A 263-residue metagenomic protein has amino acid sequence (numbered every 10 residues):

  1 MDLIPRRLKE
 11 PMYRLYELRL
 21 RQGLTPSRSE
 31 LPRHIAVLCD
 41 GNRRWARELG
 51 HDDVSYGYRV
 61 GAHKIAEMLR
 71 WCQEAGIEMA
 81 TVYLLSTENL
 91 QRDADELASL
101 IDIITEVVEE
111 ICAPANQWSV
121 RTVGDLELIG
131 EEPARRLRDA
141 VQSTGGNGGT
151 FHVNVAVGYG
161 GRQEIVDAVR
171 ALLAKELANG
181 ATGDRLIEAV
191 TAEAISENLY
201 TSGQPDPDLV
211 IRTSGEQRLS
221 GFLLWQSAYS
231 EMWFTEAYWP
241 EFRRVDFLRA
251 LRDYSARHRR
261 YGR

Functional and structural regions predicted by a protein language model:
M1-R263: Flexible, compositionally biased loop and terminal segments
